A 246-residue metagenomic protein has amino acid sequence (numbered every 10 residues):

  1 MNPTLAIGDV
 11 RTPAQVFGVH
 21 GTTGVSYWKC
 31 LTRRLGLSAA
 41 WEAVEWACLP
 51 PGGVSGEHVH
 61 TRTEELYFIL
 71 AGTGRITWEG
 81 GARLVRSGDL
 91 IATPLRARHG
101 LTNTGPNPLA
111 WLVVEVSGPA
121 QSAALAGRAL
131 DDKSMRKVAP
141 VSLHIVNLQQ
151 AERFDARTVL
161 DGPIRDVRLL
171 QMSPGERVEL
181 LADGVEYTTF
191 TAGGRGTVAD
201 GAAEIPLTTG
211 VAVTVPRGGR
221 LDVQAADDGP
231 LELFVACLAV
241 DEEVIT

Functional and structural regions predicted by a protein language model:
M1-W41, R86-S87, Q121-R168, E179 (+1 more regions): A short, N-terminal "cap"/entry segment at the start of jelly-roll beta-barrel domains of the cupin/DSBH fold
Y27, V44-C48, L66, A82 (+7 more regions): Conserved hydrophobic/aromatic beta-strand scaffold that supports enzyme active sites
R34-A43, G52-E65, V159-R165, S173-F190: A short beta-loop-beta micro-motif enriched in histidine and acidic residues
P50-G52, R62, I69, P94 (+8 more regions): A short, compositionally biased micro-patch
P50-G53, T73, P174-G175, R195 (+1 more regions): Short, charged/polar surface micro-motifs in flexible loops or helix N-caps
V54-S87, L181-T209: A short beta-strand-loop-beta hairpin characteristic of the jelly-roll/cupin
T63, R86-S87, L95-S122, T209 (+1 more regions): Ligand-binding loop in jelly-roll beta-barrel domains
